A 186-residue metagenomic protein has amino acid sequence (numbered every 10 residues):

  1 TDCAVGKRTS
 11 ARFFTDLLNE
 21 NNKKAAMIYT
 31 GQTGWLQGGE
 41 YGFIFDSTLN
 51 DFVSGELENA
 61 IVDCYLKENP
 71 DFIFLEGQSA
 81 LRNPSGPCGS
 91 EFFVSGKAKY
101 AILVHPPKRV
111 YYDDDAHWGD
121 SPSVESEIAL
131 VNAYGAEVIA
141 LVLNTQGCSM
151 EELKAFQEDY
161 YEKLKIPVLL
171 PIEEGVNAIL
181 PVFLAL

Functional and structural regions predicted by a protein language model:
T1-N21, A25: Walker A (P-loop) phosphate-binding motif
A4-R12, L36-Q37, L81-G86: Short glycine/serine/threonine-rich phosphate/pyrophosphate-binding segments that cradle anionic phosphate groups
N22, I28-T30, L49-C64: Phosphate-binding loop that captures ATP/GTP phosphates
Y29, I44-F45, Q78-S79: A structural signal for small-residue-enriched, beta-sheet-centric alpha/beta enzyme cores and oligomeric scaffold folds
T33-D51: P-loop NTPase switch/communication element
G42-S47, G119-D120, Q157-D159, L186: Short, hinge-like loop/turn segments at secondary-structure boundaries
S54-N59, D63, D71-G175: Conserved catalytic-core segment of NTP-binding enzymes
E174-A185: C-terminal helix of von Willebrand factor
